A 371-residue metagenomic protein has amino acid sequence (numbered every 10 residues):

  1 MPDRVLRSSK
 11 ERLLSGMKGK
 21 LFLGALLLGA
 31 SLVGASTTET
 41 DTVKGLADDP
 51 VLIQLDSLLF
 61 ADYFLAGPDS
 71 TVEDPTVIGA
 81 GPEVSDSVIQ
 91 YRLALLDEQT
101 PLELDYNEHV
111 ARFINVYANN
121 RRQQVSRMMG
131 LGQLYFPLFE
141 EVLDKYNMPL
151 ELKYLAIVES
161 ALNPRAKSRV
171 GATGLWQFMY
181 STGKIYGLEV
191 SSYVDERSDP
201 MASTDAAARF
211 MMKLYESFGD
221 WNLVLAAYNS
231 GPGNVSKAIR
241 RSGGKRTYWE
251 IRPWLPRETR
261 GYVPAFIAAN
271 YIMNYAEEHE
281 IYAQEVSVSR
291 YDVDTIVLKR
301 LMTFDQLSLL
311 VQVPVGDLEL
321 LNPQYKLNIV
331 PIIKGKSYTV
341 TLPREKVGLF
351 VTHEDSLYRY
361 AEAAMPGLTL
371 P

Functional and structural regions predicted by a protein language model:
M1-M17: N-terminal secretory signal peptides that target proteins for export/translocation
P2, K20, G34-Y146: An acidic, Gly/Ser/Thr/Pro-rich helix-cap/linker signature
L26-G34: Hydrophobic h-region of N-terminal signal peptides that target proteins for export in Gram-negative bacteria
F113-R127, L162-R169, Q177-G219, I239-P253: Substrate-binding clefts and substrate-entry loops adjacent to catalytic sites of polymer-processing enzymes acting on
M148-R165, V224-G231, E319-N322: Short, functionally critical alpha-helical segments immediately adjacent to catalytic or ligand/cofactor-binding
L255, L321-L357: Extracellular LysM carbohydrate-binding repeats and other cell-envelope/extracellular binding modules
Q284-Q312, A364-P371: Primarily a LysM-type cell-wall glycan-binding module
T303-I332, P371: LysM (lysin motif) carbohydrate-binding repeats in extracellular/periplasmic proteins that recognize
